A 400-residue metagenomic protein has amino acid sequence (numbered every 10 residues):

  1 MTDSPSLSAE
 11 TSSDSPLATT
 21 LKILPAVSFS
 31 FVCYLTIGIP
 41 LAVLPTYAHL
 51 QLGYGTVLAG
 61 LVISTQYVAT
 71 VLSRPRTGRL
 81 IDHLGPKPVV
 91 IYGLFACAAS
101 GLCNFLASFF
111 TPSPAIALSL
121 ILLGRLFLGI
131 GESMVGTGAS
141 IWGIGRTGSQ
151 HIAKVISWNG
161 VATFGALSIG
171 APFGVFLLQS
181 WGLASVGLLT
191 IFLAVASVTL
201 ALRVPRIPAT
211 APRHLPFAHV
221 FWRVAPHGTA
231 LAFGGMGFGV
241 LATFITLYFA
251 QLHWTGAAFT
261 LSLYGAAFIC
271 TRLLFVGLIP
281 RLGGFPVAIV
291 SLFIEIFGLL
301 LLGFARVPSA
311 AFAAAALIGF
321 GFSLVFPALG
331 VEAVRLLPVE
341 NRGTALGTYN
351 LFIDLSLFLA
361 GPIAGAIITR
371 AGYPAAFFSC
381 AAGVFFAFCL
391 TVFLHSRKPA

Functional and structural regions predicted by a protein language model:
L21-I63, Y67, P226, A230 (+3 more regions): Helix-loop boundary and gating motifs at the non-cytosolic
F31, I116-M134, A232, A310-L324: Hydrophobic core of transmembrane alpha-helices in multi-pass small-molecule transporters, especially MFS/SLC-type
Y67-P75, L167-S168, F268-L273, L357-F358: Residue-level signature of mid-helix packing/kink "hotspots" within the transmembrane helices of 12-pass Major
L72-F110: Conserved MFS/SLC helix-loop-helix module at the cytosolic interface between two early adjacent transmembrane helices
S73-G85, T271-G284, I368-T369: Helix-to-loop junctions at the C-terminal end of transmembrane segments in multipass secondary transporters
F95-P114, I294-R306: C-terminal ends and interior cores of transmembrane alpha-helices in multi-pass membrane transporters/permeases
G124-T163, E332: Cytoplasmic helix-loop-helix junction between adjacent transmembrane helices in 12-TM secondary transporters
I191-A209, L390-H395: C-terminal membrane-cytosol helix-exit motif in multi-pass small-molecule transporters
